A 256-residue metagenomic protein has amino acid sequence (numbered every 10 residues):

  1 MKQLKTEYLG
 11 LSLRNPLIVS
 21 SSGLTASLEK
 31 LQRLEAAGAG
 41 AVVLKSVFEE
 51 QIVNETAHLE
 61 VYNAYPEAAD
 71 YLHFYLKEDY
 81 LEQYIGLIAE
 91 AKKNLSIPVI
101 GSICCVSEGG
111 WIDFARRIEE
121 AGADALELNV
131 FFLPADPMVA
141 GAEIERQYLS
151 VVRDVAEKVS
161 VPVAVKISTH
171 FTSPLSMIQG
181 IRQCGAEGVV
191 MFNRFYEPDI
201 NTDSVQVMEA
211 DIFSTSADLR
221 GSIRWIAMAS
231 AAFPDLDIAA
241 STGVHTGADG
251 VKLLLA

Functional and structural regions predicted by a protein language model:
M1-I18, Y84-K92: N-terminal amphipathic alpha-helix/helix-capping segment at the start of soluble metabolic enzymes
L11-I18, Y71-F74, P162-V163: Short, basic, glycine/proline-bearing loop/turn elements
R14, T25-K30: Short N-terminal binding/cap micro-motifs at the start of the first secondary-structure element
L28-Y62, D79-I100, C104-S241, H245-A256: Alpha/beta enzyme core
H58-Y75: Active-site gating loops and adjacent loop-to-helix segments of metal-dependent hydrolytic enzymes
